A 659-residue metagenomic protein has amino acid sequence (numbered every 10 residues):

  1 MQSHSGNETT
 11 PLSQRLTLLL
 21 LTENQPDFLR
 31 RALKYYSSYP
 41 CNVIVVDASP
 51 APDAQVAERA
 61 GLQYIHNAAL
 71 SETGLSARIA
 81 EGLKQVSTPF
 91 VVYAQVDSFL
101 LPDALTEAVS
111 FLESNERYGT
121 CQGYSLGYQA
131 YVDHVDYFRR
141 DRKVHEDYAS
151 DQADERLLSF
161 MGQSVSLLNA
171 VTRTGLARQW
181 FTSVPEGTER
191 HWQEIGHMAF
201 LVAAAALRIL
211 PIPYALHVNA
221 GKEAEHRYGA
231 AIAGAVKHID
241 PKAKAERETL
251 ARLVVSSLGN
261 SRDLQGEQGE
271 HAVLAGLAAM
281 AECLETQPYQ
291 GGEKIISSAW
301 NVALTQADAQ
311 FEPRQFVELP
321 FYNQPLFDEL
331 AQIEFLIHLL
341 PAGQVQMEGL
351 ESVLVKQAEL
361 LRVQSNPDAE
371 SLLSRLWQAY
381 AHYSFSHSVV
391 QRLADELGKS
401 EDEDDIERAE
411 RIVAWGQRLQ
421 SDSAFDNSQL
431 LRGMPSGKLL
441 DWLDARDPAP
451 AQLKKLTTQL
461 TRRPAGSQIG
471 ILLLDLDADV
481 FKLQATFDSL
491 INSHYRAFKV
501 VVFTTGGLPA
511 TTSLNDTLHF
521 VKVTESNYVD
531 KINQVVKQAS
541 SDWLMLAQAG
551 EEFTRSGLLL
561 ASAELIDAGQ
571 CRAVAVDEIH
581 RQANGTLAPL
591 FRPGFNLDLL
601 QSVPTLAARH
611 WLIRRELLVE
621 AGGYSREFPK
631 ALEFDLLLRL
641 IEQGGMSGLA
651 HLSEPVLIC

Functional and structural regions predicted by a protein language model:
M1-S13, E282, Q287-I469, L474-F481 (+5 more regions): Non-catalytic membrane-proximal stalk/linker segments that position and tether the catalytic domains
K34-N42, D488-A497: Short, acidic, metal-binding catalytic loop of nucleotide-sugar glycosyltransferases
A69-Q85, V523-A539: Glycine-rich, basic loop-to-helix element that forms the pyrophosphate-binding segment of sugar-nucleotide handling
V91, L544: Short aromatic/hydrophobic "clamp" motif used to bind/position activated sugar donors
L105-F138, S556-L587: Conserved donor NDP-sugar-binding/catalytic core segment of glycosyltransferases
L126-D133, L168, S183, A204-P241 (+1 more regions): Active-site donor/metal-binding and catalytic loop motifs of nucleotide-sugar-dependent glycosylation enzymes
R140-G162, T586-R609: Short, flexible, basic/aromatic active-site loop/helix in glycosyltransferases
L176-W180, G187-P211, L617, E627-G648 (+1 more regions): A short, conserved alpha-helix in the catalytic core of glycosyltransferases
